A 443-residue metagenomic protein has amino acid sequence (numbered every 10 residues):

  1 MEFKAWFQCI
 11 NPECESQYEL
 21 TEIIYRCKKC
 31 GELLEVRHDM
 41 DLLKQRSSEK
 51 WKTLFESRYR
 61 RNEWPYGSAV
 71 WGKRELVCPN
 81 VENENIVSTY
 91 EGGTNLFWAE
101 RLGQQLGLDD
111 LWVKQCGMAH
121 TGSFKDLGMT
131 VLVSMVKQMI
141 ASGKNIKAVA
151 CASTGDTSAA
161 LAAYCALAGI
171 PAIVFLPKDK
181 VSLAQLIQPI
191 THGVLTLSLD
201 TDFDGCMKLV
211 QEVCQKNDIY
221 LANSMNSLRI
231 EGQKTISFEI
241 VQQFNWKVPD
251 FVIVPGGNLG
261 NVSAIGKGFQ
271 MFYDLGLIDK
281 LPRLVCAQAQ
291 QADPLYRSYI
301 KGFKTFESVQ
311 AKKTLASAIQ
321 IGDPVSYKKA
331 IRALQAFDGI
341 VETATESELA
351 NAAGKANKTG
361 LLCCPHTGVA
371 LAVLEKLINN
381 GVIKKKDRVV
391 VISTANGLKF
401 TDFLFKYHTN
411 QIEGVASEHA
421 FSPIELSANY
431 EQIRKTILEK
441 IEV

Functional and structural regions predicted by a protein language model:
M1-V443: PLP-dependent amino-acid enzyme catalytic core
